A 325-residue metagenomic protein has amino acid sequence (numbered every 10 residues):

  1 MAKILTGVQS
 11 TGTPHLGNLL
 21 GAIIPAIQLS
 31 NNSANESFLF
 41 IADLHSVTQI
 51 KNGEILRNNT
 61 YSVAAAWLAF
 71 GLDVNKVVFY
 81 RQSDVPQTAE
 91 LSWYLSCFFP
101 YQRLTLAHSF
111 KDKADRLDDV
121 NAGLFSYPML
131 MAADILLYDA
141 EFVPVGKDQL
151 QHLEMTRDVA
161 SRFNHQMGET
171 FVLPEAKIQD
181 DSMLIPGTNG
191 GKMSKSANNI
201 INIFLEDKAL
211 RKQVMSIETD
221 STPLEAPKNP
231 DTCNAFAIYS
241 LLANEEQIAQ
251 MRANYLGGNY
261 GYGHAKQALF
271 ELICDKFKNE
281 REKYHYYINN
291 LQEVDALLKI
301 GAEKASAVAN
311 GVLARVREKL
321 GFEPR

Functional and structural regions predicted by a protein language model:
A2-A133, R281: N-terminal Rossmann-like or analogous alpha/beta NTP/dinucleotide-binding catalytic cores that position adenine
N18, Q151, R157-R325: Conserved nucleotide- and phosphate/pyrophosphate-binding catalytic cores in adenylate/nucleotidyl-handling enzymes
A34, Y101-T105, L137-P144, A243-M251 (+1 more regions): Short helix-capping/linker segments at secondary-structure and domain boundaries
G53, F142-G146, T170, E225: Short, polar/flexible loop-turn hinges at active-site or ligand-entry regions and domain interfaces
V78-R81, P144, T222: Short catalytic-loop micro-motif centered on adjacent basic/acidic residues
K111-F163, M167: Internal, conserved structured core segments that host functional sites
